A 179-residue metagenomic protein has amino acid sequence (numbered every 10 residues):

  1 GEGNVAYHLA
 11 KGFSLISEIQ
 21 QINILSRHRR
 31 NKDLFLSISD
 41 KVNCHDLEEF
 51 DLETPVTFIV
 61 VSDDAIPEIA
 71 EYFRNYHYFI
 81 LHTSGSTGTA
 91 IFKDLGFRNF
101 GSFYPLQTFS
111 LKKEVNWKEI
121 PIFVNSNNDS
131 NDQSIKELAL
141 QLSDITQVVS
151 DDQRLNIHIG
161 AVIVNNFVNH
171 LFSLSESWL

Functional and structural regions predicted by a protein language model:
G1-D46: NAD(P)+-binding Rossmann beta1-loop-alpha1 motif at the extreme N-terminus of oxidoreductases
G3, C44, D63, D129 (+2 more regions): Electropositive phosphate-/nucleotide-binding environments in soluble metabolic enzymes
S14-L15, R74-N75, A139-Q141: Short, solvent-exposed amphipathic alpha-helical segments in soluble enzyme and RNA/protein-processing domains
Q20-N23, N99, I145: Residues at the starts of beta-strands that form the adenosine-phosphate
I24, F58-I59, V124: Conserved SAM-binding loop
R29, F35-E114: Rossmann-like NAD(P)(H) cofactor-binding subdomain of soluble oxidoreductases
R30-I38, F97, E114-L179: Internal alpha-helical scaffold of NAD(P)-dependent oxidoreductase catalytic cores
